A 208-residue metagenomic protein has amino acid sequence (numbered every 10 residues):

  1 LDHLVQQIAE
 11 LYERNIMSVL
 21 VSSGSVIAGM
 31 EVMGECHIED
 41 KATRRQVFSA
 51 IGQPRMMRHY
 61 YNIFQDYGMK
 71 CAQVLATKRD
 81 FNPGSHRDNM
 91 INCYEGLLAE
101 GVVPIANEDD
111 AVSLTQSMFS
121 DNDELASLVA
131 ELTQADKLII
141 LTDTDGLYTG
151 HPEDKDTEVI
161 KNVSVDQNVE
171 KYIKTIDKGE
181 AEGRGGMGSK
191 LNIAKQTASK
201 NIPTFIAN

Functional and structural regions predicted by a protein language model:
L1-S199, P203: Nucleotide/pyrophosphate-binding catalytic subdomain
A207-N208: Structured C-terminal cap/extension of enzyme domains
